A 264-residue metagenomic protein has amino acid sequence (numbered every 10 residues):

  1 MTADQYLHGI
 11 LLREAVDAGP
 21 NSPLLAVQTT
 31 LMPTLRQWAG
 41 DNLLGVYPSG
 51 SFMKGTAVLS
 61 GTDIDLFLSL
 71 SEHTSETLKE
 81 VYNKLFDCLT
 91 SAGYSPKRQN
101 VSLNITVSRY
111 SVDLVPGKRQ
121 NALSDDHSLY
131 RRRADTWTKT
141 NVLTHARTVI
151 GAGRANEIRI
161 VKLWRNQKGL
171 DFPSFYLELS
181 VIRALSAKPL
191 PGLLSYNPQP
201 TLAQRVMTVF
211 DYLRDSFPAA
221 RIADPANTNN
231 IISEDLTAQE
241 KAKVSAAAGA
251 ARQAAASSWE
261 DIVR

Functional and structural regions predicted by a protein language model:
M1-L12, T56-G61, D65, S124-T138 (+1 more regions): Short, compositionally biased low-complexity segments
M1-L59, S75-E76: N-terminal regions immediately upstream of nucleotidyltransferase
L35-W38, S60, Y82-S124: Conserved catalytic core of two-metal-ion nucleotidyltransferases
A39, L59-S60, I150-E157, F172: Helix-boundary capping/turn motifs
G55-L78, Y82-L85: Catalytic metal-binding acidic patch
R98-Q99, S108-I160: Glycine- and acidic-residue-rich phosphate-binding/metal-coordinating active-site segment common to enzymes that handle
A155-R264: Conserved nucleotidyltransferase catalytic core and NTase-mimicking acidic/glycine-rich helix/loop elements in nucleic
